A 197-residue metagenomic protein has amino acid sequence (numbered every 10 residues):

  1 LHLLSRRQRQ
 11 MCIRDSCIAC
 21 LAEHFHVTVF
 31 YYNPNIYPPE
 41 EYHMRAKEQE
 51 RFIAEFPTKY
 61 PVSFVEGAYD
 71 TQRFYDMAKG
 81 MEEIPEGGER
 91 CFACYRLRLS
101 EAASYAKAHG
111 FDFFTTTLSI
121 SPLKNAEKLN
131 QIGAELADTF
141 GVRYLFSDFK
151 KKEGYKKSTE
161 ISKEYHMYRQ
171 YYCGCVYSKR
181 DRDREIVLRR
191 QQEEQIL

Functional and structural regions predicted by a protein language model:
L1-I13: Single conserved hydrophobic/aromatic residue that forms the stacking wall/gate of nucleotide- or nucleobase-binding
C12, C91-C94, C175: Short cysteine clusters
I13-H26, A103: Histidine-anchored nucleotide/phosphate-binding helix
H26-P38: A short beta-strand-loop structural module common to alpha/beta enzyme folds
A46-V62: Short, structured active-site "lid" loops
P57-D76: A conserved beta-strand->alpha-helix junction
E83-K151: Active-site adenylate/phosphate-handling loop in enzymes that bind or generate adenylated species
K128-L197: Auxiliary Fe-S-binding modules of radical SAM enzymes
